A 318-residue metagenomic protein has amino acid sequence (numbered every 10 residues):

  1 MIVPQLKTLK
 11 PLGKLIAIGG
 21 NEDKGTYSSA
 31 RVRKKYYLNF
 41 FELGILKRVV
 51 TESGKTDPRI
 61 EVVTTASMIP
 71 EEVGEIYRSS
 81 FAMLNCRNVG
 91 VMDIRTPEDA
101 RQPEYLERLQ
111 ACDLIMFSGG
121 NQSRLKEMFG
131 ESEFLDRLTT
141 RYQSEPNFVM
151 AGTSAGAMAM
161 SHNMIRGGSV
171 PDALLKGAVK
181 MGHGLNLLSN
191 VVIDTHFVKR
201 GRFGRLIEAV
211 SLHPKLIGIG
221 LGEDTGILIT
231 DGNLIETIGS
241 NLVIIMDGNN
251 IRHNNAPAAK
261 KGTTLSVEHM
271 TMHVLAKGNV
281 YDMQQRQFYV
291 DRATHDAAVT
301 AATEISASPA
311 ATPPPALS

Functional and structural regions predicted by a protein language model:
I2-T56, E72-E75, M83, M164-R166 (+1 more regions): C-terminal and late-domain segments of enzyme folds
A17-G19, V63-T64, F117-S118, G152 (+1 more regions): Short beta-strand segments
E61-V62, S67-A111, F117: Portal/gating segments that form or line small-molecule/metal binding sites
I76, G130-L135: Charged helix-capping and loop-helix junction motifs
R108, E133-N147: Catalytic-core regions built around general acid/base machinery
M116-G119, Y142-M164: Catalytic nucleophile loop
Q122-S132: Glycine/threonine-rich flexible loop motifs
